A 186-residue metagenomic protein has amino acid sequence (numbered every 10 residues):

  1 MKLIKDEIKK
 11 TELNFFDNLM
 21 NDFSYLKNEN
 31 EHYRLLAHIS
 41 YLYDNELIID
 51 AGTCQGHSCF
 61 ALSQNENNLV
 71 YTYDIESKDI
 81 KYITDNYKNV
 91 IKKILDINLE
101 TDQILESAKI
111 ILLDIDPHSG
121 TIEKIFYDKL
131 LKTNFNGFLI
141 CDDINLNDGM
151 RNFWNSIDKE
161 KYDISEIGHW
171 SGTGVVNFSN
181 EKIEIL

Functional and structural regions predicted by a protein language model:
M1-L112, D116-L186: A short alpha-helical cap/connector motif
